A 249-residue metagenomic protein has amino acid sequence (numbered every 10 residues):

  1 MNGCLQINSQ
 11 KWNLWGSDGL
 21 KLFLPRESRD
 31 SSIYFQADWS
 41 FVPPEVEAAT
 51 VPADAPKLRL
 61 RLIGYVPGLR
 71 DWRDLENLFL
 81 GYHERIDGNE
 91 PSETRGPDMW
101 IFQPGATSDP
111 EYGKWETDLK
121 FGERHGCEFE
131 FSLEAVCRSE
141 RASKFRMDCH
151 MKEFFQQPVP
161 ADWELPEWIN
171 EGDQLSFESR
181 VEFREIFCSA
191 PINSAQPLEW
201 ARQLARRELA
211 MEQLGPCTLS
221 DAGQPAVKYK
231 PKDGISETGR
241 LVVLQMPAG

Functional and structural regions predicted by a protein language model:
M1-G249: An extracellular/secretory-lumen and virion-surface interaction module
